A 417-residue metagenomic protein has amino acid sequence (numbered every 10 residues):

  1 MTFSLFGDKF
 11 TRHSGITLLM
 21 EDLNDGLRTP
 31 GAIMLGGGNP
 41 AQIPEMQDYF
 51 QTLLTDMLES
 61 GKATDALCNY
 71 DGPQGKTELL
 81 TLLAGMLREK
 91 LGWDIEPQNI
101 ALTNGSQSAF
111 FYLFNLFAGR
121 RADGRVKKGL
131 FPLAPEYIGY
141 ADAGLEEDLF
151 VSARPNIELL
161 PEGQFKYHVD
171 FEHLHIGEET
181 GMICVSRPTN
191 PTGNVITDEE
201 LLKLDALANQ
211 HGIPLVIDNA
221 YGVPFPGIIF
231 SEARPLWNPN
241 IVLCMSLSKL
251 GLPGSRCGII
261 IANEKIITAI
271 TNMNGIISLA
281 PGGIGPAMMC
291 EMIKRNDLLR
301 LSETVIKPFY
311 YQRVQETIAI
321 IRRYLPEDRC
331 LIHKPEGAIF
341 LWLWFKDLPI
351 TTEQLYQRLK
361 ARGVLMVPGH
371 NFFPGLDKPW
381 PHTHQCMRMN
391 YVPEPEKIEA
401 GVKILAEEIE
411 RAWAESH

Functional and structural regions predicted by a protein language model:
M1-Q74, G85, E89, I213 (+1 more regions): N-terminal "arm"/small-domain region of PLP-dependent enzymes with the aminotransferase-like
T2, T81, G85, E89 (+5 more regions): PLP-dependent enzyme catalytic core of the Aspartate aminotransferase-like
M20, N24, F340-R388, A400: Conserved C-terminal alpha-helix-loop-beta "cap" of PLP-dependent enzymes that closes/shapes the active-site mouth
G36, I306-I318, C330-F345: Conserved glycine-rich beta-strand-loop-beta hairpin in the small C-terminal domain of fold type I
D65-H211, V216-N238, V242, W413-H417: Conserved core of the PLP fold type I
E232-N272, P281-G285, I398-G401: Active-site PLP attachment segment
E264-A269, L298-L299, L348-I350: Short helix-loop capping/hinge motifs at secondary-structure junctions, enriched in acidic/polar residues
T271-I277, R295-I318: Structural signature of PLP-dependent enzymes
